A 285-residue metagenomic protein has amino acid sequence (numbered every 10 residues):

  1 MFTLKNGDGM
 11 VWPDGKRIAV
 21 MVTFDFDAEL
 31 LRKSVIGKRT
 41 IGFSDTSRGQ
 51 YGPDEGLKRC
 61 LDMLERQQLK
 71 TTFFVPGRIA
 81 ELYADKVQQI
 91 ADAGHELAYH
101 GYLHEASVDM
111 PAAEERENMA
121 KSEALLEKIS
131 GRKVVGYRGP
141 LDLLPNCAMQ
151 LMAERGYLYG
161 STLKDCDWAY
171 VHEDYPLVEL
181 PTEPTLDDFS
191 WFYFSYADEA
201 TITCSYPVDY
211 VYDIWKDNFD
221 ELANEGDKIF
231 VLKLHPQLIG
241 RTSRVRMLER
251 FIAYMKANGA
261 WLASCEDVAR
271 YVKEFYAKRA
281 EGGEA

Functional and structural regions predicted by a protein language model:
M1-G136, L141-T185, V211-L232, L238-A285: Catalytic alpha-helical scaffold of carbohydrate-active enzymes acting on polysaccharides/glycoconjugates
V134, Y196-V208, P236-Q237: Surface-exposed cleft-lining segments at the edges of enzyme active sites
P181-I202: Glycine-rich, positively charged active-site loop/lid region within alpha/beta enzyme cores that binds and organizes
